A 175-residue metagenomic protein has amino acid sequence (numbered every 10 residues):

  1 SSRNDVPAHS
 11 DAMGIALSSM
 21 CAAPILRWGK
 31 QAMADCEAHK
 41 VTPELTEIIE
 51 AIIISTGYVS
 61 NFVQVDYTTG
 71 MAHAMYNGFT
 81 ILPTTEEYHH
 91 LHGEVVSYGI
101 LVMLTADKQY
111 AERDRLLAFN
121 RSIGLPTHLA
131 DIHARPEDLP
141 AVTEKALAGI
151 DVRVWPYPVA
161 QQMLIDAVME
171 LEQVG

Functional and structural regions predicted by a protein language model:
S1-R3, L129: Long hydrophobic alpha-helical segments that form multi-pass transmembrane helix bundles in integral membrane proteins
D5-F119: Active-site segments that bind and position negatively charged phosphate/pyrophosphate groups
Q109-G175: C-terminal charged capping/lid subdomain of soluble metabolic enzymes
